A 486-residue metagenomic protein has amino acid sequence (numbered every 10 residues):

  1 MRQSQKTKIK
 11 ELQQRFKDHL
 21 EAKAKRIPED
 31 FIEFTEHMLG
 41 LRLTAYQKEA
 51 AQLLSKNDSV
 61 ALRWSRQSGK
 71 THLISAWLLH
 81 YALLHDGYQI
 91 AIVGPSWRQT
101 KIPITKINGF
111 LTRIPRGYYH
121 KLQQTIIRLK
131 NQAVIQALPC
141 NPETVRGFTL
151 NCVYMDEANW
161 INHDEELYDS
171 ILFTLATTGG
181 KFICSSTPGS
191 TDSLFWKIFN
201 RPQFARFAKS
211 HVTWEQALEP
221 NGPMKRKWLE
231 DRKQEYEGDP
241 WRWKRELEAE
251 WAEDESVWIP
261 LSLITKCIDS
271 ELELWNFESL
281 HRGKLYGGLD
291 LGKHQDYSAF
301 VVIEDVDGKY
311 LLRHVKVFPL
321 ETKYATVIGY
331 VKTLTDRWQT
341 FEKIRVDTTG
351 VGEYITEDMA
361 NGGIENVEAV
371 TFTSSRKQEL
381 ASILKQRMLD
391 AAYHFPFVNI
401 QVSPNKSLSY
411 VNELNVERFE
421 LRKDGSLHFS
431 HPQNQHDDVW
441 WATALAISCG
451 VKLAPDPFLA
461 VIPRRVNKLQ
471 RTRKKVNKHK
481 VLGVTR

Functional and structural regions predicted by a protein language model:
M1-S59, G483: Pre-P-loop entry segment of helicase/translocase ATPase cores
R2-I9, I447-R486: Acidic two-metal-ion nuclease catalytic site recognized across multiple nuclease folds, prominently DnaQ/RNase D-T
N57-W77: Walker A/P-loop
Y88-I107: Conserved Walker A/P-loop ATP-binding site and its immediately adjacent core in helicase/helicase-like ATPase domains
K101-N151: Inter-Walker segment of RecA-like/P-loop motor cores
G109-T112, Y118, C152, W160-G238 (+3 more regions): ASCE P-loop NTPase helicase motor core
L194-K197, V306-D424, R471-R486: Mg2+-dependent endonuclease catalytic cores in nucleic-acid-processing enzymes, primarily RNase H-like
A217-L289: ATPase catalytic-site recognition across NTP-hydrolyzing enzymes
